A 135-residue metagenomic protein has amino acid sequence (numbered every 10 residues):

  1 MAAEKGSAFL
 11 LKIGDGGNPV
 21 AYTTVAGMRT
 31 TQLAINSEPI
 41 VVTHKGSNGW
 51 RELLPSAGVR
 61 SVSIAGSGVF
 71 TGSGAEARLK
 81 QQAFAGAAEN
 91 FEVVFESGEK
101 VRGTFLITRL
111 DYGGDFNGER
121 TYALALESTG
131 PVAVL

Functional and structural regions predicted by a protein language model:
A2-F70, K100-E119, A125: Solvent-exposed edge beta-strands and adjacent loop segments that serve as assembly or binding interfaces
V69-G103: Mid-chain, well-packed structural core segment of small domains
A83-E89, L110-G114, L124-S128: Short, low-complexity, polar/charged sequence segments that are solvent-exposed and flexible
R120-L135: Short solvent-exposed strand/turn elements
